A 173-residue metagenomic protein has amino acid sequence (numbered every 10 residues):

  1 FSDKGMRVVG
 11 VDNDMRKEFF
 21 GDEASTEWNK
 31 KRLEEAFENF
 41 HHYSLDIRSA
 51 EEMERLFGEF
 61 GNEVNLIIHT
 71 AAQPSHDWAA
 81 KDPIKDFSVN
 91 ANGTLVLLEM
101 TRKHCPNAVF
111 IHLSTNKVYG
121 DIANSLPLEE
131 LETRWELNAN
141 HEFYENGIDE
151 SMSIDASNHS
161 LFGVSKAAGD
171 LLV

Functional and structural regions predicted by a protein language model:
F1-V173: N-terminal Rossmann-like NAD(P)+-binding domain of SDR-like oxidoreductases, especially those catalyzing
